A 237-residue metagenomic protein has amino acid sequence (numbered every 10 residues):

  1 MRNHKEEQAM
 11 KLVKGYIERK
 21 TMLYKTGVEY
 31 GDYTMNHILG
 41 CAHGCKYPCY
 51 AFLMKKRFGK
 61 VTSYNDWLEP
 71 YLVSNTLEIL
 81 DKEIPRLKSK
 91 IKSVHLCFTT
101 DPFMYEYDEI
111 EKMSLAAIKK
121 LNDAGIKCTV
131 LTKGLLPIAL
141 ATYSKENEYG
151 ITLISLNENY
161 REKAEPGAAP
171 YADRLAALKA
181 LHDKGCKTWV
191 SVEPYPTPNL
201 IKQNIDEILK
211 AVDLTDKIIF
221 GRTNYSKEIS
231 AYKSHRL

Functional and structural regions predicted by a protein language model:
R2-A42, K46-S93: N-terminal [4Fe-4S]-dependent radical SAM core
T76-L237: Conserved AdoMet/S-adenosylmethionine-binding subsite of the radical SAM
